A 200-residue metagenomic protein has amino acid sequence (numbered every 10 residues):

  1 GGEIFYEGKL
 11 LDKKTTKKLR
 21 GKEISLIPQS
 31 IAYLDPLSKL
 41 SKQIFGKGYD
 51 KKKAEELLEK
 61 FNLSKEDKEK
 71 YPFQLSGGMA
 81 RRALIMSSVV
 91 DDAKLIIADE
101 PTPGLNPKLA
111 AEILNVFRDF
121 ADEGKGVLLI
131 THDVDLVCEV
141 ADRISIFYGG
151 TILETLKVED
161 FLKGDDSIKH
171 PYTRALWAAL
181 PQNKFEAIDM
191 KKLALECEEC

Functional and structural regions predicted by a protein language model:
G1-L10: Conserved ABC transporter NBD signature motif
L10-S25, F161-D165: ABC ATPase NBD coupling module
S30-K42: Conserved catalytic motifs of ABC-family nucleotide-binding domains
Y71-L75, M79: Conserved ABC ATPase signature
T131-H132: H-loop/switch region of ABC-family ATPase nucleotide-binding domains
V137-E139: A short, surface-exposed alpha-helical micro-motif characterized by mixed small hydrophobic and charged/polar residues
V158-C200: Short catalytic/signature loops enriched in Gly
